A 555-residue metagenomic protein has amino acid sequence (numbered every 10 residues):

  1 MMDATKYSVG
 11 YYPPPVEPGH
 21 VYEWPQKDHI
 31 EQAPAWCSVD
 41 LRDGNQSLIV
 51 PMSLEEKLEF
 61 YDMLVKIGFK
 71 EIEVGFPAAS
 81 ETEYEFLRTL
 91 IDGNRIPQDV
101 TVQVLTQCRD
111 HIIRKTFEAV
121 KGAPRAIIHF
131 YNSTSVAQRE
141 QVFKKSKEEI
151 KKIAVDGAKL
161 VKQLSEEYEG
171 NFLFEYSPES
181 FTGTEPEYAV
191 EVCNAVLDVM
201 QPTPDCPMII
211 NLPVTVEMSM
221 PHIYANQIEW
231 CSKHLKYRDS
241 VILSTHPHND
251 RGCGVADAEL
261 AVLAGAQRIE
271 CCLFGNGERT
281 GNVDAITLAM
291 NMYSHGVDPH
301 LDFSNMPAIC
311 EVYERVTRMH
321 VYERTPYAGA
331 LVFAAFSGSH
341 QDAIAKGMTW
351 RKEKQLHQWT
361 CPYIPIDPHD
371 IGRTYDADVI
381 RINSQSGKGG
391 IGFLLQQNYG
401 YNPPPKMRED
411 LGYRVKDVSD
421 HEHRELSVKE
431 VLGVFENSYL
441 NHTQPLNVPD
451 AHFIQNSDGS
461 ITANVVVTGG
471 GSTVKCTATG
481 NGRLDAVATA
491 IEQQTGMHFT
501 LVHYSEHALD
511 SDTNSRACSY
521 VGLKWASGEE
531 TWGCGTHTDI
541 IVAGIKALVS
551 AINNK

Functional and structural regions predicted by a protein language model:
M1-D110, V379-I382, S386, G392-L394: N-terminal capping/small domains of soluble enzymes
M2-R42, G296-T477, T513-C518: A mid-to-C-terminal "edge-of-domain" accessory segment
A4-Y11, W36, S47-E71, L87-P97 (+2 more regions): Alpha/beta enzyme core
D43, S47, P77-E81, S135-A137 (+5 more regions): Short, small-residue-enriched loops and turns at beta-alpha junctions that line or gate enzyme active sites
G183-A189, I223, A258-A261, D420-L426 (+1 more regions): Short glycine/threonine-rich loop-to-helix capping motif typified by GTGT followed within a few residues by an Asp-Pro
V216-K354: Catalytic alpha/beta core domains of metabolic enzymes, predominantly
F453-A463, G470-G471, T477-E529, T538: A conserved regulatory-domain signal marking ACT and ACT-like small-molecule sensing domains and adjacent regulatory
E529-K555: Mixed-charge, glycine-accented linear interaction segment located at domain edges/termini
